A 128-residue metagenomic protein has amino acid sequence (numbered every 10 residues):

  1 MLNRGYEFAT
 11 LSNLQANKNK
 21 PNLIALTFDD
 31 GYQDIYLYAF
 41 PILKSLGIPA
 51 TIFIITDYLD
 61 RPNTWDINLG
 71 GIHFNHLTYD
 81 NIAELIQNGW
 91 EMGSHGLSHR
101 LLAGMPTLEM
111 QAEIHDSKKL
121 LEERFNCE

Functional and structural regions predicted by a protein language model:
M1-I24: N-terminal pre-catalytic segment of deacetylase/amide-hydrolase enzymes
P21-I24, K44-E128: Metal-dependent polysaccharide deacetylase catalytic core of the NodB/CE4 family, i.e., the active-site-bearing domain
D29-G31: Noncatalytic alpha-helical scaffolds and linker/capping helices
Q33-L37: Glycine-rich anion/phosphate-binding loops
P41: Short, well-ordered alpha-helices that flank and scaffold nucleotide-derived cofactor binding pockets
